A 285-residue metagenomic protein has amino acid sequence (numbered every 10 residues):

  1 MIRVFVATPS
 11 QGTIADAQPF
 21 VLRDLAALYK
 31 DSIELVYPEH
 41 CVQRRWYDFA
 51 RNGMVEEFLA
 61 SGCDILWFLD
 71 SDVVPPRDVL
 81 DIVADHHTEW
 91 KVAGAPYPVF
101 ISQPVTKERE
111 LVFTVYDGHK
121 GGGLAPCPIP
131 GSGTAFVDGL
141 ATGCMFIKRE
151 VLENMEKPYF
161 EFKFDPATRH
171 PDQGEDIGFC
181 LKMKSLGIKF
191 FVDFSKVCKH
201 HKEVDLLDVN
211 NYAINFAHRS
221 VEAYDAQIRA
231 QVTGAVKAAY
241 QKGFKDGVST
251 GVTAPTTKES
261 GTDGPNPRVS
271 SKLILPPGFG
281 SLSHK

Functional and structural regions predicted by a protein language model:
M1-R44: N-proximal low-complexity "stem/linker" segments adjacent to membrane-targeting elements
F20-D24, G53, I82, G178: Alpha-helical elements of Rossmann-like donor-binding domains used by nucleotide-donor carbohydrate transfer enzymes
Y47-R51, D176: Conserved donor sugar-nucleotide recognition element shared by glycan-biosynthetic enzymes
N52-I65: Active-site nucleotide-sugar/metal-binding loop of Leloir-type enzymes
V55, P76-K163: Conserved catalytic core of nucleotide-sugar-dependent glycosyltransferases
C63, E89-W90, I188: Short, high-confidence coil segments that cap the C-terminus of an alpha-helix and link into the following beta-strand
C63-V74: Short beta-strand-to-loop acidic/aromatic patch adjacent to the donor-nucleotide binding site
N154-A239, K245, T253-H284: C-terminal catalytic/acceptor-binding lobe
